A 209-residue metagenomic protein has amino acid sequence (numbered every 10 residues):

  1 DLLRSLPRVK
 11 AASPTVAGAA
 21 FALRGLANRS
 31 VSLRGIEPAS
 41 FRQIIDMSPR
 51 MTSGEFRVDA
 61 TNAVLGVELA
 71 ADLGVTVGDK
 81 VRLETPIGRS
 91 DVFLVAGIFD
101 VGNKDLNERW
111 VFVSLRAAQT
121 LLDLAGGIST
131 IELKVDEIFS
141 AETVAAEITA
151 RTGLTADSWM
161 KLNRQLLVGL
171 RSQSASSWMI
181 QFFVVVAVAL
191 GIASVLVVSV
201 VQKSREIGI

Functional and structural regions predicted by a protein language model:
D1-S32, E55-D59: Hydrophobic, regular-secondary-structure patches
S5, P14, A20, G35 (+3 more regions): Nucleotide-cofactor and metal-assisted catalytic machinery
A17, A39, E68, R116-A117: Alpha-helix/helix-capping structural signal
V31-D72: Short beta-strand boundary microenvironments
S40-M47, V67-R109: Mid-to-C-terminal secondary-structure elements that act as membrane-proximal/extracytoplasmic interface segments
P86-S177, V184: Mechanotransmission and gating elements of multispan inner-membrane complexes involved in transport and envelope
R171-E206: Hydrophobic alpha-helical transmembrane segments of multi-pass inner-membrane transport and secretion
